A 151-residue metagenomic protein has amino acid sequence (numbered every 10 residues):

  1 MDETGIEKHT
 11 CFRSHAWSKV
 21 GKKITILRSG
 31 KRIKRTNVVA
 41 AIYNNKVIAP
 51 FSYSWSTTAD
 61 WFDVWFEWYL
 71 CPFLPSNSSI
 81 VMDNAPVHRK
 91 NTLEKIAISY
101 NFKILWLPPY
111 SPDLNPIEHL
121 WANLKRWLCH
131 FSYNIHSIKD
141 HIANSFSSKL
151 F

Functional and structural regions predicted by a protein language model:
M1-E3, S76-H88, N115: Acidic/histidine-rich, metal-coordinating catalytic segments
M1-E67: Extended, low-complexity cationic-aromatic segments
T4-E7, N44-V47, P86-H88, Y110-D113 (+1 more regions): Short, solvent-exposed loop/turn segments at secondary-structure junctions
A16-K19, I98, A122-K125: Short, hinge-like loop/turn segments at secondary-structure boundaries
K23-G30, S99-P116: RNase H-like polynucleotidyl transferase catalytic core
W61-S79: Short, basic/hydrophobic alpha-helical segments
T92-Y100: Catalytic-core regions built around general acid/base machinery
P116-F151: C-terminal anion-handling pockets and recognition modules
